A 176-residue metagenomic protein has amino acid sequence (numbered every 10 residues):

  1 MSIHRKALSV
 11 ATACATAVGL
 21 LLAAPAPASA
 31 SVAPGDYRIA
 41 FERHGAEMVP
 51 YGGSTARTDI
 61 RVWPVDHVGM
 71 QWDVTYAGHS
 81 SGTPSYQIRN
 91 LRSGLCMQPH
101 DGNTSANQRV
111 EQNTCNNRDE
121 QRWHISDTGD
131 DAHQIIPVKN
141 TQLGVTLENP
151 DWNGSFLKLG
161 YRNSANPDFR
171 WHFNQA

Functional and structural regions predicted by a protein language model:
M1-A30: Secretory targeting and sorting signals
S31-A176: Lectin-like carbohydrate-binding module/patch detector with strong preference for beta-trefoil
